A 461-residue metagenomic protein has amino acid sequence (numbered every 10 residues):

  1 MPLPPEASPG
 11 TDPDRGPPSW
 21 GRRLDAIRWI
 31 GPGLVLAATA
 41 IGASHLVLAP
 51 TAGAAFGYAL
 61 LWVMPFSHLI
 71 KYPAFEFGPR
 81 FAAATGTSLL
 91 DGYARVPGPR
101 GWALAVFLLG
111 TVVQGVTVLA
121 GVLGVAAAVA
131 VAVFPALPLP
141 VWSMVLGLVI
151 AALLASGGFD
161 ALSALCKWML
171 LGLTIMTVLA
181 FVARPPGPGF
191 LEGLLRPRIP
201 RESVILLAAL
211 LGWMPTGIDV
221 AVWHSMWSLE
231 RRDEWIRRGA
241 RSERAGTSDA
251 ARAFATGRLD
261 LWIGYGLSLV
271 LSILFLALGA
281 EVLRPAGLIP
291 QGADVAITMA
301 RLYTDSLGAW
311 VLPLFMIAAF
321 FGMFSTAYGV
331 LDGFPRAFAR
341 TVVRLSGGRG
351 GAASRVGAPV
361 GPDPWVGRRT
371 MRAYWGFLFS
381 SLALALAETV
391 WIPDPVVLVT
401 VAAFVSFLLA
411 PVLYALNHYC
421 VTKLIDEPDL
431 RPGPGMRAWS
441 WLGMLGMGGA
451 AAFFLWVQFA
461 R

Functional and structural regions predicted by a protein language model:
M1-H45, A209, D233-R238, R252-T256 (+1 more regions): Membrane-interface "cap" regions at the ends of multi-pass membrane proteins
S8-R15, A49-T51, E76-R100, A130 (+4 more regions): Flexible loop linkers connecting adjacent transmembrane helices in multi-pass alpha-helical membrane transporters
S19-L24, G57, A83-V113, V133-L139 (+2 more regions): Transmembrane-helix boundary/entry motifs in multi-pass membrane transporters
G33, V106-L108, V133-A155, M169-V182 (+2 more regions): Transmembrane alpha-helical segments of multi-pass small-molecule transport proteins
L36, V63-V96, V106-Q114, G329: Juxtamembrane transmembrane-helix boundary signature
W102-P135, M323-V343, P395-V397, G448: Hydrophobic transmembrane alpha-helices that form the core helical bundles of multi-pass secondary transporters
L139-V145, V342-V390, S440, M444: Loop-to-transmembrane helix boundary motifs in multi-pass membrane proteins
L171-E202, L207-M226, L413-D426, A451-R461: Hydrophobic alpha-helical segments and their helix-loop junctions in multi-pass secondary transporters
